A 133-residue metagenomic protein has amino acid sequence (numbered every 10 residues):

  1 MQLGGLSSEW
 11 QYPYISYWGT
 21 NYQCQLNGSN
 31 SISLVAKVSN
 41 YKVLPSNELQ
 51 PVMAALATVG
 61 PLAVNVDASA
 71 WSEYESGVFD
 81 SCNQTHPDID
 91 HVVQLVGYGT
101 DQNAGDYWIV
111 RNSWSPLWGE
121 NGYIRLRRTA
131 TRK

Functional and structural regions predicted by a protein language model:
M1-K133: Catalytic-core signature of thiol
